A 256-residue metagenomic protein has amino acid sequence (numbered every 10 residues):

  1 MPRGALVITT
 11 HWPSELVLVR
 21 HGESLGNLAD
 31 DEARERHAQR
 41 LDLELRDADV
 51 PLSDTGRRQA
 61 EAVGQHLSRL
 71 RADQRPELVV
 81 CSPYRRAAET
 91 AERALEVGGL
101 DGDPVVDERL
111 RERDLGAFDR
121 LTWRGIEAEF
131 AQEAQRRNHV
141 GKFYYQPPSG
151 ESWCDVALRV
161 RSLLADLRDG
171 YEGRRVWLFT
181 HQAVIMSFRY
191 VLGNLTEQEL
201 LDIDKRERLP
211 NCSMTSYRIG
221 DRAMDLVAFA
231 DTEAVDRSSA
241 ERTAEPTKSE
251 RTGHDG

Functional and structural regions predicted by a protein language model:
M1-P76, E89-L100, D221-G256: An N-terminal RHG(E/S)-centered segment typical of histidine phosphatases
D42-P51, A134-C154: Short glycine/proline- and acidic residue-enriched helix-loop micro-motifs that form flexible lids or anion-recognition
L78, P83, D101-D119, K205-R206: A short, structured active-site edge motif that brings together acidic residues
C81-S82, L158, F179-T180: Short beta-strand scaffold positions
A88, D101, R161-D225: Active-site-adjacent alpha-helix immediately C-terminal to a catalytic or transition-state-stabilizing loop
G116-E127, T243-P246: Short, surface-exposed amphipathic charged segments that create phosphate/polyanion-binding patches used for binding
Q146-D169: Internal catalytic-core helix/loop-beta-alpha segment that presents or stabilizes conserved functional determinants
